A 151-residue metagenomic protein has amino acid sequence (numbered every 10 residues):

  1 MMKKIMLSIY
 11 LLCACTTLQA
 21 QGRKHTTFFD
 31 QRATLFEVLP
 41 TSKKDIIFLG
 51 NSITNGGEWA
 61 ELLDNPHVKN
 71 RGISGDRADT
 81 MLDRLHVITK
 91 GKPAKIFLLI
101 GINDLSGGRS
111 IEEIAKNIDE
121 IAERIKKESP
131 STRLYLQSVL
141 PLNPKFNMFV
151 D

Functional and structural regions predicted by a protein language model:
M1-G22: Bacterial Sec-dependent N-terminal signal peptides
K3-I5, L12, P40, A60 (+1 more regions): A generic structural signal for short, solvent-exposed coil/turn residues that cap or connect secondary-structure
I9, C13, G50, I100: Residues that line or immediately flank small-molecule/substrate-binding pockets and catalytic motifs
A20-K95: Serine-esterase "nucleophile elbow" of acetyl-processing enzymes
E61-L63, H67, D83-D151: Alpha-helical cap/lid subdomain in secreted, periplasmic, or secretory-pathway luminal O-acyl-processing enzymes
